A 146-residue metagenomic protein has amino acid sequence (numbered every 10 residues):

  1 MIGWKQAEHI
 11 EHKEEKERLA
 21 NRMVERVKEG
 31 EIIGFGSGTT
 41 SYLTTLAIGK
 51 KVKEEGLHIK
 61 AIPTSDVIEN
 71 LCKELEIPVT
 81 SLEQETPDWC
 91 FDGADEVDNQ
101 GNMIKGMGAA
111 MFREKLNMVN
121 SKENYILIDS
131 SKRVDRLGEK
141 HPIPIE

Functional and structural regions predicted by a protein language model:
I2-R18, V67-E146: Conserved phosphate- and dinucleotide-binding cores of soluble alpha/beta proteins, encompassing both enzyme active
E14-E25, Y42: Short, contiguous clusters of charged residues that form electrostatic/catalytic patches at enzyme active sites, used
M23, F35-G38, I104, D129: Buried hydrophobic positions in well-ordered alpha/beta secondary-structure cores of metabolic enzymes
M23, T44-I48, N117: Buried hydrophobic packing segments
R26-E31: Short helix-loop-beta connector
I32, L43-C90: A phosphate-binding glycine/aspartate-rich beta-alpha loop in the early core of alpha/beta enzymes
